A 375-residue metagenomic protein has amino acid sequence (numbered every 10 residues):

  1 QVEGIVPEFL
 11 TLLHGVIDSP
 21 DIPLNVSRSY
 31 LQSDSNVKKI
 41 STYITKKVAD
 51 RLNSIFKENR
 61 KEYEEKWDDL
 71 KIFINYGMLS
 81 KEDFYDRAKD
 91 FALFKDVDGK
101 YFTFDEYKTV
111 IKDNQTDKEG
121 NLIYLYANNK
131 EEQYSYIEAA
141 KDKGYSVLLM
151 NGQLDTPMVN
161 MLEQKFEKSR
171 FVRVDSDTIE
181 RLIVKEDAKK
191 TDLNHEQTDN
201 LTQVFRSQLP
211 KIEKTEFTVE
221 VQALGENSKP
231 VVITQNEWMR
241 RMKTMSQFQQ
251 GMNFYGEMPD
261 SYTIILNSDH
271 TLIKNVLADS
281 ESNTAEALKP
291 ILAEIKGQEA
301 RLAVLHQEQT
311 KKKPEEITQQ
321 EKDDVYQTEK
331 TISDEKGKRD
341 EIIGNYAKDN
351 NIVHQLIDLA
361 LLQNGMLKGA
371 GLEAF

Functional and structural regions predicted by a protein language model:
Q1-F375: Conserved GHKL (Bergerat-fold) ATPase module
